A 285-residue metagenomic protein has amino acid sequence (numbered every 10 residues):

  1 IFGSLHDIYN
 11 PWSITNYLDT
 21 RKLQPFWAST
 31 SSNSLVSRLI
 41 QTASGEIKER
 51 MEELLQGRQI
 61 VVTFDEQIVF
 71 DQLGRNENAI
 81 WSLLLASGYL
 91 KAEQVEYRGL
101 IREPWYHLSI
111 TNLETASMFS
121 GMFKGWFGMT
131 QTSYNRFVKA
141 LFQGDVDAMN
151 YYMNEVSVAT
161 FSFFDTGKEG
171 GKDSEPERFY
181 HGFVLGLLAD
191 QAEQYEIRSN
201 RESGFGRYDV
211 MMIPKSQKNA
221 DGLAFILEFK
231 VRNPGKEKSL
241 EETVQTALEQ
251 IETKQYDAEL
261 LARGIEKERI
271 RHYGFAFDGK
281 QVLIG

Functional and structural regions predicted by a protein language model:
I1-Y9: A short helix-loop-helix "switch/interaction" segment in the helical subdomain of ASCE P-loop NTPases
Y9-Q255, V282-G285: Extended alpha-helical interface modules used as scaffolds for assembling large macromolecular complexes
E259-G285: Domain-level recognition of nuclease-like catalytic cores that cleave nucleotide substrates
